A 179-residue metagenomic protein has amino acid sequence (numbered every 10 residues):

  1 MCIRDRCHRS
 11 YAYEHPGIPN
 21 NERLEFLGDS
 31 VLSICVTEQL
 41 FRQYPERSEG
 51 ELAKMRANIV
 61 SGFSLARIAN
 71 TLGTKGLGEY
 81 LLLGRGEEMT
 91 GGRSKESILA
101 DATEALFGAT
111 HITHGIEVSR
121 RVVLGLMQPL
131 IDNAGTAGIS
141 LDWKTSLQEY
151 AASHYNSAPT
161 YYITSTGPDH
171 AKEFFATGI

Functional and structural regions predicted by a protein language model:
M1-I179: Double-stranded RNA-binding/processing signature
